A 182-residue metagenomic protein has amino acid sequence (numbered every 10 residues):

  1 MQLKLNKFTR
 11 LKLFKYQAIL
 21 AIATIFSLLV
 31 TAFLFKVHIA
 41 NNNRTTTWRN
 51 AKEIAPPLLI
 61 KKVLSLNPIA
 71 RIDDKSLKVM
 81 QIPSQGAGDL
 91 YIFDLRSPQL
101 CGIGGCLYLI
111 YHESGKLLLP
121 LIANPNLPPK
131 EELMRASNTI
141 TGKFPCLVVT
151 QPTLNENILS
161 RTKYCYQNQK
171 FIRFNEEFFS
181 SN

Functional and structural regions predicted by a protein language model:
Q2-I69, L133-N182: Acidic, small-residue rich beta-repeat scaffolds with periodic aromatic anchors
P68-S76, L121-L133: Repeat-based blade/solenoid architectures
K75, I103-L107, N157-R161: Short, surface-exposed coil-to-beta transition loops
S76-I82, I92-Q99, R135: Short secondary-structure capping micro-motifs at structural edges
P83-R96, I140-T150: Acidic/hydrophobic-patterned starts of short beta strands in beta-sheet-rich repeat architectures
S97-I103, P152-N155: Short consensus segments that form the blades of beta-propeller domains, in both extracellular/periplasmic
G105-L119, T162-N168: Beta-propeller blade repeat segments, especially FG-GAP/WD-type strand-to-loop junctions in 6- to 7-bladed propeller
Y111-K130, I172-N182: A short, surface-exposed interaction/processing loop segment used at functional sites
